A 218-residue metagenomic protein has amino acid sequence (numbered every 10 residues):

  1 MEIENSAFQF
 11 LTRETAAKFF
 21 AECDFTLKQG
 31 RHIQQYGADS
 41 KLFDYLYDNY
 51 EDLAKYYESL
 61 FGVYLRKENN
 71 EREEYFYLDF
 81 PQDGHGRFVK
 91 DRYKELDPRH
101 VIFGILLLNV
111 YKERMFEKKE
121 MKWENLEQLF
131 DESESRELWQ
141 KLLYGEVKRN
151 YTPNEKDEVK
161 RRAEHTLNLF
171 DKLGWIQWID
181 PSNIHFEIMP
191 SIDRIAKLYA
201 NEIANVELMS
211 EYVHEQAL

Functional and structural regions predicted by a protein language model:
M1-E95: Eukaryotic partner-binding/assembly regions in large regulatory complexes
L11-K18, K122-D131, R161-T166, F170: Low-complexity, serine/threonine/proline-enriched polar segments
G30-Y36, E117-D131, E137-E155: Short acidic, hydrophobic short linear motifs in intrinsically disordered regions
Y45-L53, N154-K172: Short amphipathic alpha-helical interaction segments
A54, E58-E68, T166-P181: A short, conserved structural fragment
R72-L78, N183-P190: Minor-groove-contacting beta-hairpin "wing" of winged helix-turn-helix DNA-binding domains
K90, K94-E120: Positively charged, polyanion-binding regions of nucleic-acid-associated proteins
D91, I192-L218: Short, amphipathic alpha-helical interaction segments positioned at domain boundaries
